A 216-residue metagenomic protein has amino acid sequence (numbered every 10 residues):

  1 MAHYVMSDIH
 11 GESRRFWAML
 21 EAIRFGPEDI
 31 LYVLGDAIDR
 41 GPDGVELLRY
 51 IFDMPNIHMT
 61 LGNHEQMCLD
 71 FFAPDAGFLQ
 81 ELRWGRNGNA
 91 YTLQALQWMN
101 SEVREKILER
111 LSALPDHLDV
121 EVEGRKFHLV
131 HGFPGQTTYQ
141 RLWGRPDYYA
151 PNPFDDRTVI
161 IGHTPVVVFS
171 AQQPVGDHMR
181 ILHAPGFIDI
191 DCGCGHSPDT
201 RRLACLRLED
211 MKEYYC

Functional and structural regions predicted by a protein language model:
M1-L48: N-terminal active-site segment of His-dependent metallophosphoesterases
M6-S7, L31-G35, M59-G62, V130 (+3 more regions): Active-site neighborhood of phospho(di)ester-bond hydrolases with catalytic His/Asp-centered motifs
H10-R14, D39-P42, E65-L69, T137 (+2 more regions): Active-site environment of divalent metal-dependent phosphoester hydrolases
G26-E28, M54-N56, R125, D156-R157: A general structural motif
I30-G35, T92-Q94, F133-P134: Short, basic, glycine/proline-bearing loop/turn elements
G44-D119, G124-R125: Active-site neighborhood of divalent metal-dependent phosphoester bond hydrolases
S101-A171: His/acidic metal-ligating clusters that form di-metal
L142-C216: Conserved beta-sheet core of the metallophosphoesterase superfamily
